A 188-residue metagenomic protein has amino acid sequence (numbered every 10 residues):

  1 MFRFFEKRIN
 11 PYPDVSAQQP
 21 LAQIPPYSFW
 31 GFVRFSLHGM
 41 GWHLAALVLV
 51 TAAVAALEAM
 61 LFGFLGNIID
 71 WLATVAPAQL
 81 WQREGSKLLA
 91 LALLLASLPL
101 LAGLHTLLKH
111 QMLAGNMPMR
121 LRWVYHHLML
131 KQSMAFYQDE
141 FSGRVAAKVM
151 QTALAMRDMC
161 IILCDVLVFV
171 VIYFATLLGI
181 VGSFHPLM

Functional and structural regions predicted by a protein language model:
M1-E58, A73-L91, H105-A114, L121 (+3 more regions): Membrane-integrated ABC transporters
Q18-A22, P26, L57-G66, D70 (+4 more regions): Juxtamembrane helix-loop junctions of ABC transporter transmembrane domains
R34, L57-M60, F64, H105 (+1 more regions): Residue-level signal for alpha-helical transmembrane segments in multi-pass membrane proteins
G39, H43-A53, P99, D165-M188: Transmembrane helices of ABC transporter permease
G66-A73, P77, A146, M150 (+4 more regions): Regular secondary-structure segments
